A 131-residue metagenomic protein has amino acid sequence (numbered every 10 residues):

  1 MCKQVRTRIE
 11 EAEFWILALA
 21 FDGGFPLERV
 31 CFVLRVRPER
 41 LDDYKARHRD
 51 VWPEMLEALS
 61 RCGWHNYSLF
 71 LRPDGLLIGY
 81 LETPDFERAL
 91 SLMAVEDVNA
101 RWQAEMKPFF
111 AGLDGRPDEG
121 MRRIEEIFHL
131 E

Functional and structural regions predicted by a protein language model:
R6-R8: Basic polycationic patches enriched in arginine
V30-R35: Active-site-flanking beta-strand signature of metal-NTP-handling nucleotidyl enzymes and homologous cyclase-like
R40-H65: Short amphipathic alpha-helical segments
L56-I78, E82-P84: Short, glycine- and small/hydrophobic-rich beta-strand elements in well-ordered beta-sheets
C62, T83-M121: An amphipathic, aromatic/His-enriched active-site/gating alpha helix that lines ligand/cofactor pockets
M121-L130: Charged phosphate-binding loop/patch that engages nucleotide di/tri-phosphates or the phosphate backbone of nucleic
